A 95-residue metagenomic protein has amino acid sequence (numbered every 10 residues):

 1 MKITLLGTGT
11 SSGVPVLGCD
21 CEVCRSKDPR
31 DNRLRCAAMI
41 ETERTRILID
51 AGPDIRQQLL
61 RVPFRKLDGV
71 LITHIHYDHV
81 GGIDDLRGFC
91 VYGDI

Functional and structural regions predicted by a protein language model:
M1-V62: Conserved beta-strand hairpin/beta-sheet module of binuclear metal-dependent hydrolase folds, prominently
R46, A51-I95: Active-site metal-binding motif and surrounding structural segment of the metallo-beta-lactamase
